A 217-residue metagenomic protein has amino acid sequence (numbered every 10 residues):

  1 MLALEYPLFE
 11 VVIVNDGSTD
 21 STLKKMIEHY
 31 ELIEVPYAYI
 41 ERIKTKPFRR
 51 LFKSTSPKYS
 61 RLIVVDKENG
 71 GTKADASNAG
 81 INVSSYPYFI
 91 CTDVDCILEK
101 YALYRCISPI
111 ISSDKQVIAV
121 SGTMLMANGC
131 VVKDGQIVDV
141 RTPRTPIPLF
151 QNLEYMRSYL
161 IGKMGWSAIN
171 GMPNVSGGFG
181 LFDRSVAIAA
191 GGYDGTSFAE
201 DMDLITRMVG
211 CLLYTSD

Functional and structural regions predicted by a protein language model:
M1-L8, L32-I33: Short, acidic, metal-binding catalytic loop of nucleotide-sugar glycosyltransferases
E10-V12, I63: A structural signal for isolated positions on well-ordered beta-strands in alpha/beta enzyme cores
N15-V35, N69-G70: A conserved acidic beta->alpha catalytic loop
E34-N78, N82, Y86, K100-G191 (+2 more regions): Long helical/loop segments within the catalytic core of UDP-sugar-dependent glycosyltransferases, especially the large
F89: Short aromatic/hydrophobic "clamp" motif used to bind/position activated sugar donors
D93-I97: The conserved acidic donor/metal-binding loop of glycosyltransferases
F198-L204: Acidic donor-binding loop at a coil-to-helix junction in glycosyltransferase catalytic cores that engages
Y214-D217: Conserved small/polar residues in nucleotide/adenosyl-binding loops
